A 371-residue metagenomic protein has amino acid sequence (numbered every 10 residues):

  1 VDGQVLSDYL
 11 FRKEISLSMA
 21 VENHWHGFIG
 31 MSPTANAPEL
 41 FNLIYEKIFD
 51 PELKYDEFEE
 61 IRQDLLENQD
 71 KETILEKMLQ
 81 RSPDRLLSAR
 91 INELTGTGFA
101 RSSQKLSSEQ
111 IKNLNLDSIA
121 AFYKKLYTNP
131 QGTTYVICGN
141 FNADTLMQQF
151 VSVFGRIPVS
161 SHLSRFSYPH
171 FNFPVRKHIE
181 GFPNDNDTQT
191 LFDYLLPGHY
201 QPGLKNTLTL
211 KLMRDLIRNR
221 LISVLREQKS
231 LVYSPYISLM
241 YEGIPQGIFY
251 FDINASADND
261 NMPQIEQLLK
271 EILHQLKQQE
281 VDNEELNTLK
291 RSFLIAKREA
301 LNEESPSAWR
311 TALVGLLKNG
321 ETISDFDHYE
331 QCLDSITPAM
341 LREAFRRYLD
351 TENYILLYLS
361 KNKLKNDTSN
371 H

Functional and structural regions predicted by a protein language model:
D2-D50, I61-Q110, P130-C138, D187-K205 (+3 more regions): M16 family metallopeptidases and their MPP-like homologs
L53, N142-D144, G155-H162: Bacterial peptidoglycan biogenesis and beta-lactam-recognition machinery
I111-N115: Short, charged, amphipathic alpha-helices and their helix-cap/turn boundaries
L116-V153, N353: Non-catalytic, conformational "gating/processing" segments within enzyme and secreted inhibitor domains
A121-K125, V175-P183, A344-R347: Short, surface-exposed beta-strand/loop micro-motifs that present aromatic residues
V159-F173, I237-S238, D282-T288: A generic structural motif
H162-R220: His/Glu-based metal-binding/catalytic segments typifying zinc-dependent metallopeptidases
S223: Long, His/Glu/Asp-enriched segments that create or flank divalent metal/ion-associated functional microenvironments
